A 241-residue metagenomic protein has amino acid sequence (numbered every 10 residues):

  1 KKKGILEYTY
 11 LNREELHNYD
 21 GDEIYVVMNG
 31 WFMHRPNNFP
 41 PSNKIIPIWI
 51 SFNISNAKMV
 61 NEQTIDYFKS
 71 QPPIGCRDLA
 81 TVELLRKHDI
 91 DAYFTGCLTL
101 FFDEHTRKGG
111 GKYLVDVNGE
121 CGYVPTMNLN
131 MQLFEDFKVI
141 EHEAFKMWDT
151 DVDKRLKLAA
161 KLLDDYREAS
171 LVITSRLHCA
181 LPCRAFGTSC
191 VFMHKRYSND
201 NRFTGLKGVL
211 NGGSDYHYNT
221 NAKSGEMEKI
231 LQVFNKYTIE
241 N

Functional and structural regions predicted by a protein language model:
K1-N241: Active-site anion-handling motifs in enzyme catalytic cores
